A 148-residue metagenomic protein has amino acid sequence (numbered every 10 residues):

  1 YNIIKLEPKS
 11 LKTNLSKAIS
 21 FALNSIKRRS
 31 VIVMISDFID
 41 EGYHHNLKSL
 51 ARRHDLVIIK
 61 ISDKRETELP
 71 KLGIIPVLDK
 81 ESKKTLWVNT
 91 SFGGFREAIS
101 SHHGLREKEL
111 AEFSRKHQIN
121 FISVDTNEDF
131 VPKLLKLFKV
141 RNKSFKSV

Functional and structural regions predicted by a protein language model:
Y1-L15, N89: Short, charged loop segments at secondary-structure junctions
E7, I35, A98-I99: A generic structural signal for short
S16-S20: Short amphipathic alpha-helical segments
F21-R28, G42, N46-V148: Von Willebrand factor type A / integrin I
V31-D37: Acidic beta-strand-to-loop metal/phosphate-binding motif
